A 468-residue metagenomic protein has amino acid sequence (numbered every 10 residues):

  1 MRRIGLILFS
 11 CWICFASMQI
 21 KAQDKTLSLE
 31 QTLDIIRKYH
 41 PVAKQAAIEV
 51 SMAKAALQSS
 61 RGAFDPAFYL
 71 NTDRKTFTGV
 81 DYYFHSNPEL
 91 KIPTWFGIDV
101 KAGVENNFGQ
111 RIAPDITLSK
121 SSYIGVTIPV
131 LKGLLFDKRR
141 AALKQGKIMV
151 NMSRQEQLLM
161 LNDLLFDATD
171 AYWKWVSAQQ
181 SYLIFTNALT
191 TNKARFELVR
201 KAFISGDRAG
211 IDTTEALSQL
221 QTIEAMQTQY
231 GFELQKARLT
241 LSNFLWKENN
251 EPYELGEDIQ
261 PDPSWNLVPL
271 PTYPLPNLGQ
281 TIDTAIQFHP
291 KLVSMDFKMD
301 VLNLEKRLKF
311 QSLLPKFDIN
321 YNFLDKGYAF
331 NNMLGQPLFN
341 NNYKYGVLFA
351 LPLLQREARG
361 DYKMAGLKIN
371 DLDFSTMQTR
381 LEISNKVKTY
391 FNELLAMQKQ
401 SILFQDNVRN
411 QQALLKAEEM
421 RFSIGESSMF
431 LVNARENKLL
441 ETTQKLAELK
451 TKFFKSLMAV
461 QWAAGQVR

Functional and structural regions predicted by a protein language model:
M1-K25: Bacterial Sec-dependent N-terminal signal peptides
I20-D81, N87, L131, L135-R139 (+7 more regions): Bacterial Sec-pathway N-terminal export signals of envelope proteins
D24, N71-I128, I259-Y273, R307 (+1 more regions): Small/polar, glycine/serine/threonine/aspartate-rich low-complexity segments that form flexible
L33, Q45-A46, V50-S60, M160 (+7 more regions): Amphipathic alpha-helical coiled-coil segments
K44-I48, R61, W95-S119, V130-L161 (+6 more regions): Sec/SRP-type N-terminal targeting helices
E156-T281, E393, M397, K438-L439 (+2 more regions): Periplasmic alpha-helical coiled-coil/stalk elements that build and connect Gram-negative outer-membrane
G206, W246-K247, G425, A464-Q466: Short helix-capping/hinge motifs at transmembrane helix termini and TM-loop junctions
